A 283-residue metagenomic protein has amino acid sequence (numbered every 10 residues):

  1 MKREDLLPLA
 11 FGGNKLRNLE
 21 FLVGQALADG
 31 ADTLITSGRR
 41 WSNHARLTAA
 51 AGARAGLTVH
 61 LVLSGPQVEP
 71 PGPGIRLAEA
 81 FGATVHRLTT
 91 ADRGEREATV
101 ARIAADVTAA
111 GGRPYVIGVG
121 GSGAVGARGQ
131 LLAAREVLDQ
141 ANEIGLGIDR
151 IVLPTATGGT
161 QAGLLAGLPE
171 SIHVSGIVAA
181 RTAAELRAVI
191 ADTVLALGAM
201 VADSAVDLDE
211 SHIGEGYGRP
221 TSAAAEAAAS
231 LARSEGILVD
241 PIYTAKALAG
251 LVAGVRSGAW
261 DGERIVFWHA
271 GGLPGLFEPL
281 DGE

Functional and structural regions predicted by a protein language model:
M1-E283: PLP-dependent amino-acid enzyme catalytic core
